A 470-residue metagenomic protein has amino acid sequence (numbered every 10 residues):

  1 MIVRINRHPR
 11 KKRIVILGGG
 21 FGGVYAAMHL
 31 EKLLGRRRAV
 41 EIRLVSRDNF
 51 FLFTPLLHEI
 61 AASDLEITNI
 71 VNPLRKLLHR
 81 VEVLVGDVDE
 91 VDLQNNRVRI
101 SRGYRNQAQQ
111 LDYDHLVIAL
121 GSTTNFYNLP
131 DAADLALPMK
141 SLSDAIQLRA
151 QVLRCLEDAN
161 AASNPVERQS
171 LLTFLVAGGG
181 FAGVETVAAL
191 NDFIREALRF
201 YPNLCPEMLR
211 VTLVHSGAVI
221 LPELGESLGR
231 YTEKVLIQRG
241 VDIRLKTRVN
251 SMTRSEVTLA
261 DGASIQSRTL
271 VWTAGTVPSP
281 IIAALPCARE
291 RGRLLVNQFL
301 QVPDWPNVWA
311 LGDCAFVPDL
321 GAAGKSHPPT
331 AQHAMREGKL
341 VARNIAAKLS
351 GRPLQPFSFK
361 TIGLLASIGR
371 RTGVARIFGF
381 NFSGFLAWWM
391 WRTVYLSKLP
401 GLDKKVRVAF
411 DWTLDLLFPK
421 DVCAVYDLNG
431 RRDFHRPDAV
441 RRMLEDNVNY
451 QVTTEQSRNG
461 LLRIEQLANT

Functional and structural regions predicted by a protein language model:
M1-K11, E82-L175, V271: FAD-binding core/adjacent interface of flavoenzyme oxidoreductases
I2-E90, F174, F181-L224, V271 (+1 more regions): Beta1-alpha1 glycine-rich phosphate/pyrophosphate-binding loop at the start of Rossmann-like nucleotide-binding domains
P9, A342-T470: C-terminal, flexible cofactor-proximal segment of oxidoreductases
G19, R102, L120-G121, D261 (+1 more regions): Glycine-rich, N-terminal phosphate-binding loop of Rossmann-like dinucleotide-binding domains
G22, G121-T124, V187, T276-P278: Short glycine-rich anion-binding loops that position phosphate/pyrophosphate groups of nucleotides and phosphorylated
A27, D192-R195, Q332-F359: Internal hydrophobic alpha-helix adjacent to the cofactor/substrate pocket in enzyme cavities
V81-V98, N191-Q298, V302-D304, L354: A Rossmann-like FAD-binding core segment of flavoenzymes
D134-N164, S255-T258, S264-R336: FAD-site-proximal beta/loop scaffold in flavoenzymes
